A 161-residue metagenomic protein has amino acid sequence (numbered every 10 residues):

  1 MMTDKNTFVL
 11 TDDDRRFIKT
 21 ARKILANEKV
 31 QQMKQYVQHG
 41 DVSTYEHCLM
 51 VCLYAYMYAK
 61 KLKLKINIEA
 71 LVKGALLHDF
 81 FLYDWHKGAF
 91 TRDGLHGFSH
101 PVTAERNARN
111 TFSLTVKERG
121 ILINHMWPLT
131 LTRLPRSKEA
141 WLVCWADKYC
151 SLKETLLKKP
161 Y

Functional and structural regions predicted by a protein language model:
M1-Y161: Metal-dependent phosphohydrolase cores
